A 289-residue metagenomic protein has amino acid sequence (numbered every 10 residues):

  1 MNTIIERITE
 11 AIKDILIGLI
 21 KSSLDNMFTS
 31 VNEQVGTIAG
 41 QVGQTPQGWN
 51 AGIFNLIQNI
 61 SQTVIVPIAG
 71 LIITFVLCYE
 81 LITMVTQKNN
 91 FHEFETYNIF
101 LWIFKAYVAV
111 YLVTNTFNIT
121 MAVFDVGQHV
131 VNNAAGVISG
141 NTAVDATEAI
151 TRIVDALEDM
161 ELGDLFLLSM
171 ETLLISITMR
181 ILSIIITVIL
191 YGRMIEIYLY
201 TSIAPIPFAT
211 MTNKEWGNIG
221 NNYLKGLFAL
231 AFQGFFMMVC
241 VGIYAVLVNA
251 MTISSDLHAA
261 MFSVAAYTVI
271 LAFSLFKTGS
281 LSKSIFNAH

Functional and structural regions predicted by a protein language model:
M1-I72, Q87-Y97, Y107-T178, G217-N222 (+2 more regions): Gly/Ser-rich, low-complexity
P67-Y79, I197: Hydrophobic alpha-helical transmembrane segments
I73, S169, S183, T187: Short, contiguous, pocket-lining structural segments that sit at or immediately flank catalytic/ligand-binding sites
T74-C78, V113-T120, V188, G192 (+5 more regions): Alpha-helical transmembrane segments of polytopic integral membrane proteins, especially the permease/helical cores
L81-F94, S183-T187, E215-W216: Membrane-water interface regions at transmembrane-helix termini and the short interhelical loops of multi-pass membrane
N98-F100, E196: Cytoplasmic-side transmembrane-helix entry/capping segments in multi-pass membrane proteins
W102-K105: Elongated alpha-helical scaffolds
S183-L190, M194-I197, T201-C240: Extended serine/threonine-enriched, polar tracts that run as long, contiguous segments within proteins
